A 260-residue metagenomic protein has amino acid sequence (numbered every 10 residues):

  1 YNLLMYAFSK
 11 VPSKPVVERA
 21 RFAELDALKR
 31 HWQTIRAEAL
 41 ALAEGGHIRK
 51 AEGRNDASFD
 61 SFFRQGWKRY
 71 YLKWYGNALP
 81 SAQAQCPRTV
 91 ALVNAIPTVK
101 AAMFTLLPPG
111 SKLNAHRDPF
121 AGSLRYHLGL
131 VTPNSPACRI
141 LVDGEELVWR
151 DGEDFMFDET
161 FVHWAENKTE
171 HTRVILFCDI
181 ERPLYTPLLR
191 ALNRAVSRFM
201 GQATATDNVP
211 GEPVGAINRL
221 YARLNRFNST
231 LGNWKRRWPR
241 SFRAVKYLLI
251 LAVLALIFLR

Functional and structural regions predicted by a protein language model:
Y1-M103, L107-R117, S135-A137, V174 (+2 more regions): Fe(II)/2-oxoglutarate oxygenase catalytic core
K100, S111, G122-Y126, F161: Short beta-strand or tight-loop elements that sit immediately N-terminal to catalytic metal-binding acidic residues
P108, P119-A121, V142, T169: A generic beta-sheet turn/junction motif
L113-H116, C138-I140, F157, H163-T169: Short beta-strand His + acidic residue motifs that chelate non-heme Fe in jelly-roll/DSBH and cupin folds
R125-L128, M156, H171-T186: A short hydrophobic beta-strand segment most commonly corresponding to one strand of the jelly-roll/cupin
L130-D151: A short beta-strand-loop-beta hairpin characteristic of the jelly-roll/cupin
P133, W164, E181-Y185: Short coil/turn motifs at secondary-structure junctions
V148-V162: Conserved metal-binding segment of the jelly-roll/cupin
